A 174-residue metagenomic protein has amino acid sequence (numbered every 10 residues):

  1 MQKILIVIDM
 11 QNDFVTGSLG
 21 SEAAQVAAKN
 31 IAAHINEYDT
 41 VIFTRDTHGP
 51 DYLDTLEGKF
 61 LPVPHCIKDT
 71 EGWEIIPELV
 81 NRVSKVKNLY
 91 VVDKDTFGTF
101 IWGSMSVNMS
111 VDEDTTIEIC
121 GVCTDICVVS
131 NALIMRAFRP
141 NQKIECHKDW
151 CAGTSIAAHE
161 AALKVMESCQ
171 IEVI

Functional and structural regions predicted by a protein language model:
M1-V91, T154, E160-S168, E172: Active-site acidic carboxylates
A23, I101, C127-V128, T154-S155: Secondary-structure boundary/capping motif
N30-Y38, V129-R139: Histidine-anchored nucleotide/phosphate-binding helix
T44-T47, D95, V122, D149-W150: Active-site-proximal beta-strand/loop segments in catalytic clefts of secreted hydrolases
L53-T55, W102-S104, S130-N131, A157-A158: Short, well-ordered secondary-structure micro-motifs
D69-I126: Internal catalytic-core helix/loop-beta-alpha segment that presents or stabilizes conserved functional determinants
S106-S110, H159-K164: Short, surface-exposed amphipathic charged segments that create phosphate/polyanion-binding patches used for binding
E118-C123, N141-I156: A short glycine-rich beta-strand->turn/loop micro-motif centered on a GG-aromatic cluster
